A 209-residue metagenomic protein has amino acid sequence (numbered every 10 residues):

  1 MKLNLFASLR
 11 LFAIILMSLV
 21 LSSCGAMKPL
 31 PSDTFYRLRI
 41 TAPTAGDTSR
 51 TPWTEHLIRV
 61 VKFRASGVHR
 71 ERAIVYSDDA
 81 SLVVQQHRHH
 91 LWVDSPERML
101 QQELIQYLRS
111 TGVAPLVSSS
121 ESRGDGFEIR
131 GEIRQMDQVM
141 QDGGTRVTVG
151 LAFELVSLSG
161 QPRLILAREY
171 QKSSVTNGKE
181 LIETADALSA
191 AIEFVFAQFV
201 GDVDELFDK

Functional and structural regions predicted by a protein language model:
M1-S22: Sec-dependent bacterial lipoprotein signal peptides
C24-P96, L206-K209: A structural "domain/chain start" motif
G25-D47, W53, S110-Q161, N177: Surface-exposed short loop/turn segments
F63, E132-M136, Q171-S173: Generic short beta-strand segments
S81-L91, G160-Q198: Short secondary-structure boundary motifs at beta->alpha junctions and helix caps
E97, Q101-I105, S189-I192, F196 (+1 more regions): Extracytoplasmic/secreted envelope proteins and their assembly/folding machinery, especially bacterial periplasmic
I105, R109-V113, V200-D208: Sec-exported extracytoplasmic/periplasmic mature domains
